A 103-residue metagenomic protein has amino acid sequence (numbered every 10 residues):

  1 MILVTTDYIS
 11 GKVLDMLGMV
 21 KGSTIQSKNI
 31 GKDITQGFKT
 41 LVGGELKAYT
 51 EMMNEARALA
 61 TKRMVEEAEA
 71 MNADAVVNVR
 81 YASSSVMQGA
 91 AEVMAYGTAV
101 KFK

Functional and structural regions predicted by a protein language model:
M1-K32, A70-D74, A91-K103: N-terminal presequence-like segments and the immediate start of the first folded domain
L3, A75-M87: Short, conserved loop-to-beta-strand elements that form functional interface hotspots
T6, F38-K39, S84, E92: Short, flexible coil/turn micro-motifs enriched in small/turn-prone residues
V20, I25, D33-R80: Short, well-ordered alpha-helical segments
